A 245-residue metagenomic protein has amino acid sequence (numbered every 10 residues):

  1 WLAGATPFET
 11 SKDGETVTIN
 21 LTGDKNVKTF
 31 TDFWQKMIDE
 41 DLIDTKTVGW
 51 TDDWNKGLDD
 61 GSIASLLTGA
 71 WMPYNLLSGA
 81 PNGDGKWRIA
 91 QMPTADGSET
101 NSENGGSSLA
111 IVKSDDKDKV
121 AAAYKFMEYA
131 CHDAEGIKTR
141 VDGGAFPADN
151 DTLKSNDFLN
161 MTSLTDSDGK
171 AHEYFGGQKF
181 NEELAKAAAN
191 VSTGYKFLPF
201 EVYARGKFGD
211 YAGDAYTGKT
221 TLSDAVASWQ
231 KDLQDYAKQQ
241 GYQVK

Functional and structural regions predicted by a protein language model:
W1-T16, T31, E103-V112, A185-K186 (+2 more regions): Periplasmic solute-binding protein
G4-A5, Q35-L42, D59, I63 (+5 more regions): Sec-exported extracytoplasmic/periplasmic mature domains
E15-T47: Glycine-centered hinge/linker elements that transmit conformational signals in sensory and ligand-binding systems
D39-I43, G79-N150, T193: Extracytoplasmic/periplasmic substrate-recognition and gating elements
K46-D60: Short helix-initiation/N-cap motifs at beta->coil->alpha
D60-G69, G85: Alpha-to-beta junction loops
T68-P73, G105-S107: Beta->alpha turn/N-cap motifs
G169-D232: C-terminal capping/gating helix-and-loop segments adjacent to ligand/active sites or protein-protein/ligand interfaces
